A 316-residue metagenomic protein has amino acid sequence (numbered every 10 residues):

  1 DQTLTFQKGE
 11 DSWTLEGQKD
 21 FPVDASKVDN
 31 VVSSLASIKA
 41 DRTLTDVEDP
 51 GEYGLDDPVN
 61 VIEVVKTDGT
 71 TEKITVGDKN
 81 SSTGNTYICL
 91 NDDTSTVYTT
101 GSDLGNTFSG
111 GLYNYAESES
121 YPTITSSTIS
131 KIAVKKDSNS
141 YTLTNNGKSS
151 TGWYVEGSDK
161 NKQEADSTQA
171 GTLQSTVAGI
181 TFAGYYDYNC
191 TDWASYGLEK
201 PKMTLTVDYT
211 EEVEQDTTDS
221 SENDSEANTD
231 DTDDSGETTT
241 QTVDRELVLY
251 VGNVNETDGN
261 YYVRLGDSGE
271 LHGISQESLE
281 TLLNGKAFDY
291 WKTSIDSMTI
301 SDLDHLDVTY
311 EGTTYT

Functional and structural regions predicted by a protein language model:
D1-T316: Soluble, acidic/polar mature domains that operate outside membranes
